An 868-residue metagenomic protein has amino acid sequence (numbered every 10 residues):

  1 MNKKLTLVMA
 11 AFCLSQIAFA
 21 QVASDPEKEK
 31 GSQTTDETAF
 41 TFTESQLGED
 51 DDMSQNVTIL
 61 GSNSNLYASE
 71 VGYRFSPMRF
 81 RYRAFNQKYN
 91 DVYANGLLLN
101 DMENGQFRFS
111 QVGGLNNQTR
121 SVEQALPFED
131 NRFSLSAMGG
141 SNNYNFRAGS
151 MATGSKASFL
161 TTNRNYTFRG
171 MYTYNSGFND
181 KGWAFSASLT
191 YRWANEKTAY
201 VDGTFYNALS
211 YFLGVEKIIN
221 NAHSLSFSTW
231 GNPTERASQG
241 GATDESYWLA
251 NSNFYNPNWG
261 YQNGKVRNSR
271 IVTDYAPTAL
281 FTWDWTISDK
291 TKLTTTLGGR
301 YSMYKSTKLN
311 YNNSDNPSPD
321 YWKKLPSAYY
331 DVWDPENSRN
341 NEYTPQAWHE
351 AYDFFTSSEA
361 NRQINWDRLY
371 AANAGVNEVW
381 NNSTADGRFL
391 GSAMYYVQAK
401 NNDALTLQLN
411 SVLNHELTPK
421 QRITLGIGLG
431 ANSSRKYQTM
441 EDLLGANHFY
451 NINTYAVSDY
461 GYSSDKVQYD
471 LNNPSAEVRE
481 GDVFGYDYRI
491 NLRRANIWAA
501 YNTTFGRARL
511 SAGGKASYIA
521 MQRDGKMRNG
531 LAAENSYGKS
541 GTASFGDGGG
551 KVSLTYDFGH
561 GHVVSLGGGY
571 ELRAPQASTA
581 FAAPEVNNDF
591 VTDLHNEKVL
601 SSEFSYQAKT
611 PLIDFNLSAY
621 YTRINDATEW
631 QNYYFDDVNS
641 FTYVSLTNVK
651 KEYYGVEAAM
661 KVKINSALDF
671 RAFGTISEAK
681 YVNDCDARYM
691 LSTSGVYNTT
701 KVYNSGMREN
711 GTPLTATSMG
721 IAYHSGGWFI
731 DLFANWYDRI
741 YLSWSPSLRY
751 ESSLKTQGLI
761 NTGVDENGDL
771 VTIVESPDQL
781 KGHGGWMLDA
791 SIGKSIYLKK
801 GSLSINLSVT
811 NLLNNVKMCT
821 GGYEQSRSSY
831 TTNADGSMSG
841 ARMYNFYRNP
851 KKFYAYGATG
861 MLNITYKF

Functional and structural regions predicted by a protein language model:
L60, L66-E70, L97-F128, N145-R147 (+1 more regions): Short acidic/polar hinge/loop motifs at secondary-structure boundaries that mediate gating or recognition
K156, T161-Q239, I271, P277-I287 (+1 more regions): Transmembrane beta-barrel wall of Gram-negative outer-membrane proteins
S224-T282, K305-Q398, G461-E480, W630-Y634: Acidic/polar loop-and-plug regions of large Gram-negative outer-membrane beta-barrel proteins
E235-A237, G241-A242, S246, K466-E477 (+10 more regions): Surface-exposed extracellular loop regions of Gram-negative outer-membrane beta-barrel proteins, predominantly
P257-T278, T282, V478, D482 (+9 more regions): Outer-membrane beta-barrel signature, preferentially recognizing the C-terminal barrel domain of Gram-negative
Y396, R422-G559, D686: Signature of Gram-negative outer-membrane beta-barrel scaffolds
Y621-R623, T642-L748, N863-K867: Gram-negative outer-membrane beta-barrel transporters
I624-D626, F670, W736-I760, D765-G768 (+2 more regions): C-terminal beta-signal and adjacent terminal beta-strands/loops of Gram-negative outer-membrane beta-barrel proteins
